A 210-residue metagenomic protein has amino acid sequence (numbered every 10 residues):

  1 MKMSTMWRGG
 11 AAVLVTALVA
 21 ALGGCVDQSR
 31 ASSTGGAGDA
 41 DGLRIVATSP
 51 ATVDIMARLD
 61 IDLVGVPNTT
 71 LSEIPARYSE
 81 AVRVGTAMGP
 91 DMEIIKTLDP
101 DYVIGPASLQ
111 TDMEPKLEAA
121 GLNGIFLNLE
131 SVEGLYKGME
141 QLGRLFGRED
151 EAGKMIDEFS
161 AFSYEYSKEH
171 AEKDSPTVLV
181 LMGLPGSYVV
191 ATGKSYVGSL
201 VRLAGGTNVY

Functional and structural regions predicted by a protein language model:
K2-V13: Bacterial N-terminal signal peptides that target proteins for export
A21-G24: C-terminal motif of bacterial Sec signal peptides marking the signal peptidase cleavage site
V26-S29: Bacterial signal peptide processing site
G36-R44, D112-S187, T207-Y210: Extracytoplasmic substrate-binding proteins
R44-L98, Y102-A107, V209: A short, structured surface patch at a secondary-structure boundary
L59, S79, A120-G121, A204: Short, structured coil segments at secondary-structure junctions
T69-I74, V189-Y210: Alpha-helical, coiled-coil/dimerization segments enriched in small aliphatic residues
T111-D112, G198: Secondary-structure junction motif
